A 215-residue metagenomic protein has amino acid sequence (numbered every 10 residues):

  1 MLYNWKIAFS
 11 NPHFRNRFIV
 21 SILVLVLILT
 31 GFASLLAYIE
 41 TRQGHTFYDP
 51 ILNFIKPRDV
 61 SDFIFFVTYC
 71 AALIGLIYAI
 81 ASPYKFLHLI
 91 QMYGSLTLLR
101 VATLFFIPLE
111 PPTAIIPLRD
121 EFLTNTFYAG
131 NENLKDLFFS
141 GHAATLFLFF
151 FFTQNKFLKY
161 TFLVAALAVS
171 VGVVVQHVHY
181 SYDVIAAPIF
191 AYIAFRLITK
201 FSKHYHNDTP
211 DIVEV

Functional and structural regions predicted by a protein language model:
M1-A72, L109, I116: N-terminal transmembrane-helix/juxtamembrane module of multi-pass inner/ER membrane proteins
V24-F32, L36, L99-L104, F190-F195: Alpha-helical transmembrane segments of multipass membrane proteins
L29-G31, T97-T103, A166-H177: Aromatic-anchored segments of alpha-helical transmembrane domains
I39-P50, I80-K159, K203-V215: Membrane-interface loops
F63-A71, S140-A144, I185-I189: Membrane-embedded alpha-helical segments of multi-pass membrane proteins, especially the transmembrane helices
A71-G75, A143-F149, V164-G172: Hydrophobic, membrane-inserted alpha-helices
L134-F138, A168-A194: Interfacial helix-loop-helix junctions of multi-pass membrane proteins
F151-Q154, A191-T199: Hydrophobic transmembrane alpha-helices
